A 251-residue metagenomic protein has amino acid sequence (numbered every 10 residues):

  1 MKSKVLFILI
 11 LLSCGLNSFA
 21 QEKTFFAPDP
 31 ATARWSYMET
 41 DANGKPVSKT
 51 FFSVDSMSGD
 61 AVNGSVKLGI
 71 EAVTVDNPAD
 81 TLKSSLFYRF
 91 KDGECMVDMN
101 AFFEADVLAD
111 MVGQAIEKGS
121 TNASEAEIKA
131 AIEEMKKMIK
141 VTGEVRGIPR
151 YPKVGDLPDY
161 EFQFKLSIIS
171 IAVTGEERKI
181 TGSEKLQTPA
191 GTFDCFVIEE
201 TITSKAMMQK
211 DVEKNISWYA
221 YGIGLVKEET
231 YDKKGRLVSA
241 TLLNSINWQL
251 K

Functional and structural regions predicted by a protein language model:
M1-V5, Q21, K91-G93, K251: Short, Lys/Arg-enriched, disordered terminal segments
K4-C14: Sec-dependent N-terminal signal peptides
L16-A20: Sec/Tat signal peptide C-region and signal peptidase I cleavage site
Q21-S85, F162-K251: Acidic, serine/threonine-rich low-complexity disordered tracts
P28, E39, F90-F193: Solvent-exposed helix/loop surface patches that form functional interfaces
